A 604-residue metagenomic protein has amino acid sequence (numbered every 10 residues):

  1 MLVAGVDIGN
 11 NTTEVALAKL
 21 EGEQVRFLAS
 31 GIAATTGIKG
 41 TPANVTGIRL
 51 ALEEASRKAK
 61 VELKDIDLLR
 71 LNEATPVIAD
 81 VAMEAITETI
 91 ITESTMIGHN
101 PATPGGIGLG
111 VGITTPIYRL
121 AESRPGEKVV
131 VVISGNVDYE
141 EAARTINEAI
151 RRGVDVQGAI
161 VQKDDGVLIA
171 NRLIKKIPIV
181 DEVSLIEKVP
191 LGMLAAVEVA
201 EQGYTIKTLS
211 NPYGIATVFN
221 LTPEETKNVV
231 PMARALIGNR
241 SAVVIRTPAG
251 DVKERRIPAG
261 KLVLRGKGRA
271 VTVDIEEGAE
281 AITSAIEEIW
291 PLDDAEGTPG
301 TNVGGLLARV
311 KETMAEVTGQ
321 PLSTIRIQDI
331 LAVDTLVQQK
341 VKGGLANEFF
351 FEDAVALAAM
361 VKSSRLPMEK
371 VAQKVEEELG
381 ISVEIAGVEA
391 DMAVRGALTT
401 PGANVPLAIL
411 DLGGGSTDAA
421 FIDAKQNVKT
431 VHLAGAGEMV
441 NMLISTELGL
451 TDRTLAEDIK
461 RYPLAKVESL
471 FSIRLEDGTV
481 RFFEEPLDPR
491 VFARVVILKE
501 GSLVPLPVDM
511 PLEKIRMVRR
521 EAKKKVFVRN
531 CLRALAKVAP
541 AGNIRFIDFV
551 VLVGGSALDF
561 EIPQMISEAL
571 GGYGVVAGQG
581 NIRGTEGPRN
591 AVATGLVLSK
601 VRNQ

Functional and structural regions predicted by a protein language model:
M1-I8, L20-R26, I32-L68, E73-P406 (+2 more regions): Nucleotide/phosphate-binding catalytic cleft detector across ATP-hydrolyzing and phosphate-transferring enzymes
N10-T12: Glycine-rich phosphate-binding loop
V15-L17, Q24-G37, N404-L450: Glycine-rich phosphate-binding loop of actin/hexokinase-like ATP-binding domains
R49, A170, A420, N441-S445 (+1 more regions): Short, well-ordered alpha-helical packing segments
D418-A420, Q426-K429, G437, Y462 (+1 more regions): Conserved structured catalytic cores and adjacent interaction surfaces of nucleotide-binding/hydrolyzing enzymes
D452-L475: A short helix-loop
